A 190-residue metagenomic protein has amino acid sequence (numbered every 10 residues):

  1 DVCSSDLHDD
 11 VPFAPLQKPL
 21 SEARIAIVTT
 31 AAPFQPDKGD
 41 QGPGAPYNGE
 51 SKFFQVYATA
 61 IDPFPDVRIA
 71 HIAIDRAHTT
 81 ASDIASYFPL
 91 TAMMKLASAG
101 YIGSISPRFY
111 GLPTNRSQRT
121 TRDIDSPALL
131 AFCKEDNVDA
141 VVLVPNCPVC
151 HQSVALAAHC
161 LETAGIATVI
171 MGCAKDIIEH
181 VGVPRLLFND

Functional and structural regions predicted by a protein language model:
V2-S4: Short, small-residue-biased leader/transition segments that mark boundaries at the very start of proteins
I25-Y87: Adenosine ribonucleotide-centric catalytic and binding domains
Y87-S104, S117-Q118: Redox- and metal-dependent alpha/beta enzyme cores, enriched for Fe-S-associated oxidoreductases and cofactor-handling
S104, G165-T168: Hydrophobic beta-strand scaffold residues
I124-D139: Short, well-structured alpha-helical segments in soluble
V142, A167-G172: Short hydrophobic alpha-helical runs that function as membrane-insertion/retention elements
P145-A164: Short Gly/Thr/Asp-enriched flexible loops that form oxyanion-binding sites at enzyme active sites
D176-F188: Glycine-rich, charge-decorated loop segments at or immediately adjacent to ligand/cofactor-binding or catalytic sites
